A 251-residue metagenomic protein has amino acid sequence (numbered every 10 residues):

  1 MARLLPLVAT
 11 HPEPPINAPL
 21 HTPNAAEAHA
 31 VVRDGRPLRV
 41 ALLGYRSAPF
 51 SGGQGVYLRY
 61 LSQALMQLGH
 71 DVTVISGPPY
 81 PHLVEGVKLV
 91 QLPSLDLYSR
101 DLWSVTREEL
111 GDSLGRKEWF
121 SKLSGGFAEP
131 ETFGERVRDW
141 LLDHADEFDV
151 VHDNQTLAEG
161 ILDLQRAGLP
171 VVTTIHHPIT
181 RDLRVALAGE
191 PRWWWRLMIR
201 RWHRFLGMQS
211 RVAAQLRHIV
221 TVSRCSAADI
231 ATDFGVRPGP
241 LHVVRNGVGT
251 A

Functional and structural regions predicted by a protein language model:
A2-L20, N24-L38, A64, V74-L141: A conserved catalytic-core segment of Leloir-type glycosyltransferases
R39, D71, P170, R217-H218 (+1 more regions): Residues at the starts of beta-strands that form the adenosine-phosphate
Q54-L65: Short amphipathic alpha-helix
L102-G125, Q165-G207: Acceptor-binding helix/loop patch of EC 2.4 sugar-transfer enzymes, predominantly nucleotide-sugar-dependent
G125-L142, V150-R184: An aromatic- and histidine-rich active-site surface loop
H144, R211-V212: Structural alpha-helical scaffold elements that stabilize or flank donor/cofactor-binding regions in carbohydrate
H152, M198, Q215-R224: A short beta-strand/loop micro-motif in the catalytic core of glycosyltransferases that engages the nucleotide-sugar
C225, G247: Carbohydrate-associated surface elements
